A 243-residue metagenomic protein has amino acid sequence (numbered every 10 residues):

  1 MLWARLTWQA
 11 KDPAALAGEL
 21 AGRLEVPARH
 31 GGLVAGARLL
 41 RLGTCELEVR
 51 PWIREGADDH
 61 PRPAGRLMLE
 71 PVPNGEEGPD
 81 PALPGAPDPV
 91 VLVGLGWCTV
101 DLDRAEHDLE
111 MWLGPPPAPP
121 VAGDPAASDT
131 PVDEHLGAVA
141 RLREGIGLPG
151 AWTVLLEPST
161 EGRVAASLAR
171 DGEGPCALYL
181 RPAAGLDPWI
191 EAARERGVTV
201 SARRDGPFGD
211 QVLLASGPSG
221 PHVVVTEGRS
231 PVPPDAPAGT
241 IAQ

Functional and structural regions predicted by a protein language model:
M1-R54, D108: An N-terminus-focused feature that recognizes amino-terminal "leader" regions
R5, V93-G96: Amphipathic alpha-helical repeat scaffolds
D12-P27, V100-P117, L186-R196: Amphipathic alpha-helical segments
R29-G31, R38-G94, P119, T130-G137 (+3 more regions): Vicinal oxygen chelate
E48, E161-A165: Phosphate-end processing signature that detects enzymes handling 5′-triphosphorylated RNA and polyphosphate
W112-L113, D124-A126: Long, charge-rich C-terminal accessory regions
A166-L168, A202: Beta-strand-rich interaction surfaces with strong enrichment in secreted/lumenal proteins
A169-G172, C176: Short, solvent-exposed interaction modules
